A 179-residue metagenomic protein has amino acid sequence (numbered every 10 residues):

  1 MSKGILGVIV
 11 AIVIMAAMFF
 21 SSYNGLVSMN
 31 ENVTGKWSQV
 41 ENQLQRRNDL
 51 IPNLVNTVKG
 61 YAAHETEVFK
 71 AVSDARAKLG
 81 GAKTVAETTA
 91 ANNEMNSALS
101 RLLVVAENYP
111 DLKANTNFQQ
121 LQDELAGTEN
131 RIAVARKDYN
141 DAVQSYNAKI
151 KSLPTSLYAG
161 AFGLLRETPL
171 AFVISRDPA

Functional and structural regions predicted by a protein language model:
M1-A179: A helix-centric hydrophobic-segment signal that preferentially recognizes long, alpha-helical stretches used
